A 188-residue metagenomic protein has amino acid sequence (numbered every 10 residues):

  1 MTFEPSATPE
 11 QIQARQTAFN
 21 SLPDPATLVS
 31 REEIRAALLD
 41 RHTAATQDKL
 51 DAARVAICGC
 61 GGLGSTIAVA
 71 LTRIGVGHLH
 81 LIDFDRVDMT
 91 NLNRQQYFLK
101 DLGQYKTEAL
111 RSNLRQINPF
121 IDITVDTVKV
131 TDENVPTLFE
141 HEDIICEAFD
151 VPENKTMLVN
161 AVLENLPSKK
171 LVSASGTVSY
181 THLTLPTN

Functional and structural regions predicted by a protein language model:
M1-V55: N-terminal charged helix/coil linker that caps or initiates catalytic domains
C58-G59: Conserved N-terminal Rossmann-fold NAD(P)-binding element of oxidoreductases
L63: Hydrophobic/small residue at the entry helix of a nucleotide-binding pocket
R73-H78: Conserved S-adenosyl-L-methionine
D83-N113: Glycine-rich phosphate-binding loop and adjoining beta1-alpha1-beta2 segment of Rossmann-like nucleotide-binding folds
T107-N113, I117-H141, F149-P152: A structured beta-alpha segment of the ubiquitous adenosine-cofactor-binding alpha/beta core
I144-Y180: ADP-ribose/adenylate-binding Rossmann-like module
T181-T187: Conserved small/polar residues in nucleotide/adenosyl-binding loops
